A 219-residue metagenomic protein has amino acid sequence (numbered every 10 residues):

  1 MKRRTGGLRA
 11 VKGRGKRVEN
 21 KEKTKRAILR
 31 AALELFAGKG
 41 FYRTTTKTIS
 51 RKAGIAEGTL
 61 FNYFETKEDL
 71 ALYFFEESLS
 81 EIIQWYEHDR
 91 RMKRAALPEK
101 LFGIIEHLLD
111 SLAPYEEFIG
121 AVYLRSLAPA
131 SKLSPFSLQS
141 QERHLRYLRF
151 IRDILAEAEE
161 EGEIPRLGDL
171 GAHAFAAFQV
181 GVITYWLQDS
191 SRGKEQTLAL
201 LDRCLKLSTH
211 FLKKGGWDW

Functional and structural regions predicted by a protein language model:
M1-K12, R149, D153-E157, T184 (+1 more regions): C-terminal peripheral helix-coil segments that are non-catalytic and often amphipathic
A27, A31, L35-Y73, E77: Helix-turn-helix
A31, E77, L108, I154 (+4 more regions): Amphipathic alpha-helical segments in well-ordered regions
Y73, H88-A121, Q141-E142: Hydrophobic alpha-helical connector segments
F74, S78, I82, I104 (+5 more regions): Hydrophobic/aromatic residues within well-ordered alpha-helical segments
Y86-K93, V122-A130, A158, W186-S190: Secondary-structure edge/capping motif, primarily at the C-terminal ends of alpha-helices and the immediately following
L112-L138, R149-L155, T184: Amphipathic alpha-helical segments used for helix-helix packing
K132-E160, D169-V180, T209: Amphipathic alpha-helical packing segments from all-alpha helical-bundle domains
